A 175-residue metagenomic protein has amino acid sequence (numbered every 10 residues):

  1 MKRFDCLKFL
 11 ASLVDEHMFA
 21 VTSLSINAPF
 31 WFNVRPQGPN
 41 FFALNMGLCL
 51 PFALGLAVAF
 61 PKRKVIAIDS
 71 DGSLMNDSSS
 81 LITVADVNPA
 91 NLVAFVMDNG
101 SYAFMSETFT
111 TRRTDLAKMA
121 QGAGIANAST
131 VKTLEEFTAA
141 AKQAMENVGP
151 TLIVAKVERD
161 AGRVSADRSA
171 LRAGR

Functional and structural regions predicted by a protein language model:
M1-N45: Active-site diphosphate/adenylate-binding microenvironment
R3-F4, V34-P36, E146-R175: Glycine/aspartate-rich loop-and-adjacent alpha/beta segment that forms the canonical ThDP
M18-T22, N40, R63-A67, L92 (+1 more regions): Generic beta-sheet signal
L24-N27, N99-S101, K156-A161: Glycine-rich beta-alpha junction loops
P29-N99: Thiamine diphosphate
F32-V34, S78-S79, F104-T108, A141 (+1 more regions): Short, well-ordered secondary-structure micro-motifs
T108-Q143: Conserved thiamine diphosphate
